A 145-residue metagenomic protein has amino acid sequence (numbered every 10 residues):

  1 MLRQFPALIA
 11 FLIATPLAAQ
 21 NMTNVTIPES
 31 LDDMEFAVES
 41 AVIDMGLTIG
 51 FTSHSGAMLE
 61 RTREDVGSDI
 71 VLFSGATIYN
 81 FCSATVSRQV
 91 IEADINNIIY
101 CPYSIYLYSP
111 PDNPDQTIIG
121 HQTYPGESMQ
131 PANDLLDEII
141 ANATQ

Functional and structural regions predicted by a protein language model:
M1-Q4: Positively charged n-region of N-terminal signal peptides that target proteins for export
A14-P16: N-terminal signal peptide c-region/cleavage motif recognized by signal peptidases
A19-G56: Terminal, regulation- and interaction-focused segments at domain boundaries
P28, T52, C82, Q122-T123: Active-site-proximal beta-strand/loop segments in catalytic clefts of secreted hydrolases
M34, V38, S87, A132-L136: Stable alpha-helical elements in mature extracytoplasmic
H54-Y100: Compact, glycine-rich, soluble single-domain proteins
C101-G126: Beta-strand/loop substructures that line and gate deep hydrophobic ligand-binding cavities in soluble
T117-Q145: C-terminal partner/receptor-binding element of secreted or periplasmic proteins
